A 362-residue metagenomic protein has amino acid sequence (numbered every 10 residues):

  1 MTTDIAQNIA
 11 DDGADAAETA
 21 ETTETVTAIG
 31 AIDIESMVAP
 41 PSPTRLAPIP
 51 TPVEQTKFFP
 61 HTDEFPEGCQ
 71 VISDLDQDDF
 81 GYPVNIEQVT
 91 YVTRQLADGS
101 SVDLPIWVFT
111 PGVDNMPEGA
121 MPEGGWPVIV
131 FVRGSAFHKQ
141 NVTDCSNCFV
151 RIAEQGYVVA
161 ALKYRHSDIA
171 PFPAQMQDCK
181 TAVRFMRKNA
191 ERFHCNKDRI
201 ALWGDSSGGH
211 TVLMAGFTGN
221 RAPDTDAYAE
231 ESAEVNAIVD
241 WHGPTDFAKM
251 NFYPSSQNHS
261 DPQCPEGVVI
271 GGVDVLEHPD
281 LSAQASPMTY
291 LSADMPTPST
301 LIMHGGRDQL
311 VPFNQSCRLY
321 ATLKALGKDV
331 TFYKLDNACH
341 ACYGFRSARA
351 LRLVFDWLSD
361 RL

Functional and structural regions predicted by a protein language model:
T2, V26-L362: Alpha/beta-hydrolase superfamily serine-hydrolase fold, recognizing
Q7-A31: Compositionally biased, intrinsically disordered low-complexity segments enriched for polar/charged residues
